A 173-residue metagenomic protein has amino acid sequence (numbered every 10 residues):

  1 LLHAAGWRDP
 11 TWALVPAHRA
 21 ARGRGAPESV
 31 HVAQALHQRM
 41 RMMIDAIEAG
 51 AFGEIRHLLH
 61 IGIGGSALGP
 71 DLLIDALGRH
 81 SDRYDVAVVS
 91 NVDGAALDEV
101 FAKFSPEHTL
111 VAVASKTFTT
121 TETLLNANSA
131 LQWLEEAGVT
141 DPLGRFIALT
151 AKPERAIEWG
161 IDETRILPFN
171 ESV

Functional and structural regions predicted by a protein language model:
L1-A51, R56: Extended, charge-enriched "interface" segments that sit outside catalytic cores
M42-D45, G53-V173: Glycine-rich phosphate-binding loops that contact phosphosugars or nucleotide phosphates
